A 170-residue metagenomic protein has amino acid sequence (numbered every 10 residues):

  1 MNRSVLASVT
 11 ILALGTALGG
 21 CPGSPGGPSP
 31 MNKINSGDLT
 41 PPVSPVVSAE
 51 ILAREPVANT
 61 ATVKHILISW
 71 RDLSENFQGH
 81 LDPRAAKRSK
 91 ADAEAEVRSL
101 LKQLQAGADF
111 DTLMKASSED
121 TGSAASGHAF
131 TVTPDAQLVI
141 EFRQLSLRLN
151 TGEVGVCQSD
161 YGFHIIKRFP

Functional and structural regions predicted by a protein language model:
M1-V9: Bacterial N-terminal signal peptides that target proteins for export
A17-G20: C-terminal motif of bacterial Sec signal peptides marking the signal peptidase cleavage site
P22, S99-I140, P170: Peptidyl-prolyl cis-trans isomerase
G26, N35-D82, A86, A116-E119 (+1 more regions): Proteostasis/folding factors centered on peptidyl-prolyl cis-trans isomerases
V57-A61, P83-A95, L104-A108, T133-I140: Soluble non-cytosolic domains of exported or imported proteins
A95-S99, Q144: Positions in alpha-helical segments
